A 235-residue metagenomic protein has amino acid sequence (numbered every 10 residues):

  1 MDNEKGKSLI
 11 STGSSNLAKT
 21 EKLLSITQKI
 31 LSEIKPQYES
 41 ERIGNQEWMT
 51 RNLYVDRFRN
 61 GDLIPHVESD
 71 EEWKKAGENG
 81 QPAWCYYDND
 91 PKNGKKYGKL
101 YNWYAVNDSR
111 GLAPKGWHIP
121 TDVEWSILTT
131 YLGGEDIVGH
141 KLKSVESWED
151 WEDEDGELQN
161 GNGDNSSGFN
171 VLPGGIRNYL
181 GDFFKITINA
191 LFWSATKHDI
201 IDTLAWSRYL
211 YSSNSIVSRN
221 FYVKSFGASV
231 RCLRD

Functional and structural regions predicted by a protein language model:
M1-Q37: Sec-dependent signal peptide cleavage junction
S25-D235: Conserved positions within compact, well-structured domain cores
